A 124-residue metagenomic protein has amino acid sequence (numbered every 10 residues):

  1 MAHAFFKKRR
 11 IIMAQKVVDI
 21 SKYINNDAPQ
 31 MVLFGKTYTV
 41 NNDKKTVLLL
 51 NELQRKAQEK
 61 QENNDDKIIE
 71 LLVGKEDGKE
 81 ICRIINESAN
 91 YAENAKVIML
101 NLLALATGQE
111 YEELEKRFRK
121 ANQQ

Functional and structural regions predicted by a protein language model:
A2-K16, I24-N26, F34, N41-Q124: Short, surface-exposed, charged amphipathic helix/loop patches that serve as local interaction elements
D19: Catalytic micro-motifs at enzyme active sites that drive phosphoryl/nucleotidyl and oxygen chemistry
